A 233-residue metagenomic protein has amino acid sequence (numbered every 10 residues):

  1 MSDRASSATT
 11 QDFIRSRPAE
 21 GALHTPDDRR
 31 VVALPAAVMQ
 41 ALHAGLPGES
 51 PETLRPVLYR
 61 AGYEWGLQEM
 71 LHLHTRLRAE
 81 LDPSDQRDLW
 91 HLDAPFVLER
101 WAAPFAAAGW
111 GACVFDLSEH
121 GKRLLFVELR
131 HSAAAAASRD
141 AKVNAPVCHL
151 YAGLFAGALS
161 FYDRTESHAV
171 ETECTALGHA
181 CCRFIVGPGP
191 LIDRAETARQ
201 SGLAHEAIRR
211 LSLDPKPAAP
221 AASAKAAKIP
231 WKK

Functional and structural regions predicted by a protein language model:
M1-L125, A133-L150, S167-C181, I185-K233: N-terminal accessory segment detector
P146-R164: Active-site helix/loop of acyl-thioester processing domains in fatty-acid/polyketide metabolism, spanning hotdog-fold
